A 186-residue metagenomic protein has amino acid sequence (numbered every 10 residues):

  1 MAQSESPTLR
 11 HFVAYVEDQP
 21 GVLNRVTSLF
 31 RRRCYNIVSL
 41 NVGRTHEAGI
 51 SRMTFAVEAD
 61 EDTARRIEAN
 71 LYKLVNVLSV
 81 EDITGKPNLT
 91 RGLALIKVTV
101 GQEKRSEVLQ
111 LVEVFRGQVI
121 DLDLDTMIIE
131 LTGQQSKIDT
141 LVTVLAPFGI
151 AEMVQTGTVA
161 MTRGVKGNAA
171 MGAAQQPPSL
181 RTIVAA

Functional and structural regions predicted by a protein language model:
M1-R52, A56-A186: Long, contiguous binding/interaction regions
